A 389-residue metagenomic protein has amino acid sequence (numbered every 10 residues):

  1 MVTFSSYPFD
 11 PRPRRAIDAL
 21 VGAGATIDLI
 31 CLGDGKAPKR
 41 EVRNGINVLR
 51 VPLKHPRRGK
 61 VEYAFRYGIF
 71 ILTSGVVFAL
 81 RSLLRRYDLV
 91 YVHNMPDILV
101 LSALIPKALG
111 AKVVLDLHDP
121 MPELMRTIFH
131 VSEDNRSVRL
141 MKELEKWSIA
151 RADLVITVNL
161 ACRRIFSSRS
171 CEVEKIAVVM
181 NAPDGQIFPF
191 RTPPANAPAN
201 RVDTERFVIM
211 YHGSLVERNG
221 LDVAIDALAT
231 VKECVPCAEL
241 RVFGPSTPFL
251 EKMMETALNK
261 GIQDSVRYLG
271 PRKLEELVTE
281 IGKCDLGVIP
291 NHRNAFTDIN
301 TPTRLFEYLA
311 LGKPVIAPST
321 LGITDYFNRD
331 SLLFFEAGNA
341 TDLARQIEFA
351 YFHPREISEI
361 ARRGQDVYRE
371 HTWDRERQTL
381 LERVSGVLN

Functional and structural regions predicted by a protein language model:
M1-N47, V231: N-terminal subdomain of nucleotide-sugar transferases
D10, N219, E275-E280, G287-E307 (+1 more regions): Nucleotide-sugar-dependent
A79, L101, I105-L109, M121 (+1 more regions): Membrane-proximal helix-turn-helix segments that form the acceptor-binding/catalytic region of lipid-linked
I156, R201-L228, R241, A361: Conserved donor-binding/catalytic core segment of Leloir-type glycosyltransferases
A161, A182: Carbohydrate-associated surface elements
E251-V278: Nucleotide-activated donor-binding/catalytic signature segment of Leloir-type glycosyltransferases, i.e., the conserved
R329-A340, F349-R355: Conserved acidic donor-binding segment of nucleotide-sugar-dependent glycosyltransferases
F349, E356-E370: A short, well-ordered alpha-helix in the C-terminal region of glycosyltransferases
